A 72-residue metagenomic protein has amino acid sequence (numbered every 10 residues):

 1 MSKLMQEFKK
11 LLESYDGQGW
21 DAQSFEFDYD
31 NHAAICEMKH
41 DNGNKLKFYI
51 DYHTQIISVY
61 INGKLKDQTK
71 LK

Functional and structural regions predicted by a protein language model:
M1-D21: Short, non-transmembrane alpha-helical segments in secretory-pathway proteins
M1-K3, T69-K72: Short intrinsically disordered terminal tails
Q6-E7, I61-G63, D67-T69: Short, low-complexity interaction segments enriched in Ser/Thr/Pro/Gly
Y15-L65: Acidic, low-complexity, intrinsically disordered interaction modules
